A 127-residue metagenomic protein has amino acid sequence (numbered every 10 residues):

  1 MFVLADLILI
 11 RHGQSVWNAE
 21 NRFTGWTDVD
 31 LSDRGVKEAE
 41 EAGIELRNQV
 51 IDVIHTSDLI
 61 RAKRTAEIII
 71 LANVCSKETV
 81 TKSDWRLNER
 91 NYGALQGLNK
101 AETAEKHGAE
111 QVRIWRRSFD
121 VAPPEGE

Functional and structural regions predicted by a protein language model:
F2, E41-E127: Phosphate-coordination/substrate-recognition cap region in phosphate-metabolizing enzymes
F2-I8: Extreme N-terminal starter segment of soluble prokaryotic enzymes
L9, N21, L31, E89 (+2 more regions): Short glycine- and Lys/Arg-enriched binding-loop motifs that mark or flank ligand-binding interfaces
H12: Histidine-centered divalent metal-coordination motifs
S15, S32, N99: Residue-level signal for threonine
S15-D28: Glycine-rich N-terminal loop/short-helix segment of MobA-like nucleotidyltransferase
G25-G43: Short catalytic helix/loop segments, enriched in acidic residues and glycine and frequently bearing histidine
